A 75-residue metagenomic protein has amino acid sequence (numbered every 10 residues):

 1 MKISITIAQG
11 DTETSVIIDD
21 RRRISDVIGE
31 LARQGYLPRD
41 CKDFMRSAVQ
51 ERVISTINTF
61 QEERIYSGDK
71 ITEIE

Functional and structural regions predicted by a protein language model:
M1-I5: Short structural boundary motif marking the start of a folded domain
Q9, D40-E62: Short acidic beta-strand-loop surface patches of small beta-rich interaction domains
Q9-D26: Short, contiguous acidic and Ser/Thr-rich linear segments
R22-V27, T56-R64: Short, structural beta-strand-to-alpha-helix junction motif
S25-K42, R52: Short beta-strand/loop turn elements enriched in aromatics
G68-D69: Loop/turn positions that initiate beta-strands
